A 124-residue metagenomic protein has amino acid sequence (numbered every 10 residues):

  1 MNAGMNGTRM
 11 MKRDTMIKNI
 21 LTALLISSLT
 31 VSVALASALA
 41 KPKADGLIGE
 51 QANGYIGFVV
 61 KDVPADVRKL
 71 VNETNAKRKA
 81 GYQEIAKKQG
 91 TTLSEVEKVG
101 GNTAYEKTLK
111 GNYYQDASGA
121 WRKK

Functional and structural regions predicted by a protein language model:
M1-I17: N-terminal secretory signal peptides that target proteins for export/translocation
G7, L21-L24, P42: Short helix-onset patch at the extreme N-terminus, typifying the N->h transition of secretory signal peptides
K12-L35: Classic N-terminal secretory signal peptides
S37-K69, E73, K87-Q89, L93-K124: Amphipathic, charged alpha-helical segments and their helix-to-coil junctions in extracytoplasmic/peripheral assemblies
G81-Q83: Contiguous, amphipathic alpha-helical segments that mediate oligomerization or scaffolding in large protein assemblies
